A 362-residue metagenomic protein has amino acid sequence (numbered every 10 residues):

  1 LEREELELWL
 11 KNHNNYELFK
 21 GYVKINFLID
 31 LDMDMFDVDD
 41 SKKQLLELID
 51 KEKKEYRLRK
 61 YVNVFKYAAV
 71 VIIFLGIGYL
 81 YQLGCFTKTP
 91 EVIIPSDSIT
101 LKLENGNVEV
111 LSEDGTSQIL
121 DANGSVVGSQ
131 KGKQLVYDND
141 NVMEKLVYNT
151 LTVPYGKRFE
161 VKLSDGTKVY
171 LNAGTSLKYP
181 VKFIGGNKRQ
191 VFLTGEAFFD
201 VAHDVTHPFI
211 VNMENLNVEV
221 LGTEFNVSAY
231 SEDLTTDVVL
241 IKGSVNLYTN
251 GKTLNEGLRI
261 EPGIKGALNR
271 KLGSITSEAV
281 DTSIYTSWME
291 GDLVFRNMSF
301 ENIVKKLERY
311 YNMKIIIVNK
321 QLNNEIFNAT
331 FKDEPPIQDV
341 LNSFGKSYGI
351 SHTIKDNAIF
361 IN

Functional and structural regions predicted by a protein language model:
L1-K24: N-terminal amphipathic alpha-helical interaction or autoinhibitory segments
E5-L8, L18, Q44, E55-Y56 (+1 more regions): Short, solvent-exposed alpha-helical surface patches in well-structured domains
W9, Y22, Q44, L48 (+2 more regions): Residues that form generic nucleotide/phosphate-binding pockets
L28-V64: Positively biased amphipathic helices and basic secretion/translocation or surface-docking motifs that either flank
I49-Y67, G76-N362: A residue-level detector for the "anchor" residue at the start of short, highly conserved motifs
